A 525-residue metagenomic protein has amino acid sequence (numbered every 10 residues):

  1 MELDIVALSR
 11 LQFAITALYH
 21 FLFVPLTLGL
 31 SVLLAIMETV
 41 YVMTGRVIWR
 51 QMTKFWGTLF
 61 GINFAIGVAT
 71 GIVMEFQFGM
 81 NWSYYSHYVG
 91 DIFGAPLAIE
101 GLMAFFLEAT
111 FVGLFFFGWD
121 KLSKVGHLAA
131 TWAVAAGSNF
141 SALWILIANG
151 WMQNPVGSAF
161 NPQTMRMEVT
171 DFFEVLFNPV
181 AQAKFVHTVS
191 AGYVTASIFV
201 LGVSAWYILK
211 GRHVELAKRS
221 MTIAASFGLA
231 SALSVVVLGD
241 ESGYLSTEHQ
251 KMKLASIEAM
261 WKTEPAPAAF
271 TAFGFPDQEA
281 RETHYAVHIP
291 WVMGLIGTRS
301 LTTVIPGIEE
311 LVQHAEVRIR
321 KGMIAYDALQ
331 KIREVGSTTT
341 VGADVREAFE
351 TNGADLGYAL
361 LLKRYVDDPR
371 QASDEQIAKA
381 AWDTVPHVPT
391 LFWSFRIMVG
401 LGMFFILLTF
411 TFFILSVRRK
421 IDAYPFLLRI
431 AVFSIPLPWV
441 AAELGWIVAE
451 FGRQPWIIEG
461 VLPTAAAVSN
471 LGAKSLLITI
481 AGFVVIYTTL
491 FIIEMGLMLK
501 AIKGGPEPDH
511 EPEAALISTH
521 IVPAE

Functional and structural regions predicted by a protein language model:
M1-L18, G45-M52, F76-A98, G150-V186 (+6 more regions): Membrane-interface interhelical loops and short amphipathic "cap" helices that link adjacent transmembrane segments
M1-M43, Q51-F55, N63-G67: N-terminal signal-anchor module of multipass membrane proteins
T44-I62, Y88-G94, A98, G118-A136 (+2 more regions): Membrane-interfacial loop-to-helix junctions in multi-pass inner-membrane proteins
G61-T70, W132-P155, G228-G239, V432-A449: Hydrophobic alpha-helical membrane-insertion segments
N63-A133, G150, F451-Q454: Membrane-interface helix-loop-helix modules in multi-pass inner-membrane proteins
V112-L122, G126-W132, L143-M152, F172 (+3 more regions): Internal alpha-helical transmembrane segments
W144, A148, A230-E334: Aromatic-rich transmembrane-lumenal/periplasmic boundary elements in polytopic membrane proteins
D383-W446, K474-I502, A524: C-terminal substrate/ligand-recognition segments
